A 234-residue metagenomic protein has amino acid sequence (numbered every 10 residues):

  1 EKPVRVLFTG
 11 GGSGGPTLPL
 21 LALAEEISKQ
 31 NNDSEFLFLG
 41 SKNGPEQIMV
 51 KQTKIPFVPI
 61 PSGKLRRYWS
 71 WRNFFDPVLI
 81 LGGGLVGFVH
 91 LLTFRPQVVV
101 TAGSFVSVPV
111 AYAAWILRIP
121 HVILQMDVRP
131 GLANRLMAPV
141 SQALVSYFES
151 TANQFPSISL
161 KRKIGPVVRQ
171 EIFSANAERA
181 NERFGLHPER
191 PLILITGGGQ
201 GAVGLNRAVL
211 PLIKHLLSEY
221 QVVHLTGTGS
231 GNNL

Functional and structural regions predicted by a protein language model:
P3-S13, S28, D33-L79, I164-G165: Conserved nucleotide-sugar phosphate-binding/catalytic loop shared by glycosyltransferases and other
P16-S28: Short amphipathic alpha-helix
N31, H90-R95, L186-P188: Glycine-rich phosphate-binding loop signature in dinucleotide/nucleotide-binding domains
S41-P45, S146-N153, T226-G231: Short, polar loop motifs at secondary-structure junctions
G44, T53, A177-E182, L186-L234: Donor-nucleotide binding loops and adjacent catalytic segments primarily of GT-B fold Leloir glycosyltransferases
G44-I48, V98-L117: An aromatic- and histidine-rich active-site surface loop
W69-V98, I116: An amphipathic, basic-hydrophobic alpha-helix
W115-E178: Active-site-proximal region of nucleotide-activated glycan assembly enzymes, centered on histidine/acidic-rich loops
